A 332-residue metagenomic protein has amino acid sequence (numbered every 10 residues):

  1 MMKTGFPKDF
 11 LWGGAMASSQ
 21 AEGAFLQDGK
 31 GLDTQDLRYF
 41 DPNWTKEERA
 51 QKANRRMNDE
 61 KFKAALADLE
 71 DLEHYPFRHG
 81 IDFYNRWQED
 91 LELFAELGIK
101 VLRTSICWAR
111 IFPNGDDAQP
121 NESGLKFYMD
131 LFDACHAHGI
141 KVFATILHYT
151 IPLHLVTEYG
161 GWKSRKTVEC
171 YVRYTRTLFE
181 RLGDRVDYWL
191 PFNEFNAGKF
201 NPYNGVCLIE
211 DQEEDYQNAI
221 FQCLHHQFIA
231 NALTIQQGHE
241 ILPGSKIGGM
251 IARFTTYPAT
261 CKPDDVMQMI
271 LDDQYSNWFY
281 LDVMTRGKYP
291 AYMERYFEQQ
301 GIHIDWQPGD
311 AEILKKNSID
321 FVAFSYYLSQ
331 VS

Functional and structural regions predicted by a protein language model:
M2-D71, A95-E96, N114-D116, L125-S332: Active-site region of glycoside hydrolase catalytic domains
L72-R86, K163-K166: Active-site mouth loops of central-metabolism enzymes
R78-H79, Q119-P120, C223: A generic structural signal for short
G80-E92, P113, G124: Internal amphipathic alpha-helical repeat/solenoid segments
R86-C107, K316-V322: Catalytic domains of carbohydrate-active enzymes, especially glycoside hydrolases
I106-P120: Glycine-rich, proline-tolerant flexible connector loops at the mouths of alpha/beta enzymes
